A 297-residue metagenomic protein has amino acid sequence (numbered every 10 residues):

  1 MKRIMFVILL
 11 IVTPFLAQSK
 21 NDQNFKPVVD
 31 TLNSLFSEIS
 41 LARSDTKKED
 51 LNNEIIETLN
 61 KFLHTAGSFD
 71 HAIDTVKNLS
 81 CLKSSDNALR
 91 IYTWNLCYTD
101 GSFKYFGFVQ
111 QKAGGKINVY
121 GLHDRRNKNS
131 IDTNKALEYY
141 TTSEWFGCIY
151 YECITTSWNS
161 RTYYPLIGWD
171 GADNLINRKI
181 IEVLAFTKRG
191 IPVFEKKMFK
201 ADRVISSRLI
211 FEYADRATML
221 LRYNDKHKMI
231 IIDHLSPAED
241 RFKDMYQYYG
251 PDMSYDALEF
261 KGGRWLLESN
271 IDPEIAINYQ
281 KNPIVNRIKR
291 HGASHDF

Functional and structural regions predicted by a protein language model:
M1-T31: Bacterial Sec-dependent N-terminal signal peptides
S19-I91, N95: Start-of-domain marker
A72-A88, Y98, W145-S160, L220-K226: Structural signature of eukaryotic scaffold interfaces centered on beta-propeller domains
A88-N95, T162-D170, K228-H234: Short beta-strand elements that form the blades of beta-propeller/WD-repeat-like and other beta-sheet-rich scaffold
Q110-T156: Short N-terminal edge-element motif at the start of the domain
A136-Y140, I149-W158, P192-F260: Short aromatic loop motif centered on NTY/YTY
Y164, W169-A214: Short helix-loop boundary/capping segments
P237-F297: Hydrophilic extracytoplasmic domains
